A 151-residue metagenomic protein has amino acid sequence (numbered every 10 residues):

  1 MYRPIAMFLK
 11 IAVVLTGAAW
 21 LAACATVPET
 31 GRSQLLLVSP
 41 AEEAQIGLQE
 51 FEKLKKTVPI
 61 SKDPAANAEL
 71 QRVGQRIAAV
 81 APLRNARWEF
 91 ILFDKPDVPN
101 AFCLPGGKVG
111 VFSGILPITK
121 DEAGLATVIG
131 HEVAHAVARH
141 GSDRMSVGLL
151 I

Functional and structural regions predicted by a protein language model:
Y2, F8-V13, W20, C24-I151: A Zn2+-metalloprotease active-site environment signal
